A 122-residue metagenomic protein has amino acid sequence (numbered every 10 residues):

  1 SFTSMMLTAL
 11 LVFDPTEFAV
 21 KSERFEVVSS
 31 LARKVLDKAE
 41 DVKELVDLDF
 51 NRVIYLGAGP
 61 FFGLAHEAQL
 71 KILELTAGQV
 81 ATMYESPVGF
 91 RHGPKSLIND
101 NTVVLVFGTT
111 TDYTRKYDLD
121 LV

Functional and structural regions predicted by a protein language model:
S1-V122: A SIS-like phosphosugar-recognition module
